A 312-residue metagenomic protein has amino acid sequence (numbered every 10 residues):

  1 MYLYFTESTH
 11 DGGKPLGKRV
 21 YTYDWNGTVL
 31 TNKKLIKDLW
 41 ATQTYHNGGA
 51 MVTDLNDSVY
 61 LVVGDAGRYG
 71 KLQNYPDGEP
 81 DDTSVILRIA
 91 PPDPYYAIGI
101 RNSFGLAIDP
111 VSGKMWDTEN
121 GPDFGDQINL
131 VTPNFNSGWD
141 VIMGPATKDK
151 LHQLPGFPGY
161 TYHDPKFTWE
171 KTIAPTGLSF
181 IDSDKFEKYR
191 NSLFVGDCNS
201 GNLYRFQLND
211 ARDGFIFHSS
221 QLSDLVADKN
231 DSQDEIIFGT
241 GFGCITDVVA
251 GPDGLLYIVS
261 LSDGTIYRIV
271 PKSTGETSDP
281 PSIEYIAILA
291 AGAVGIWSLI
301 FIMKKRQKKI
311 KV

Functional and structural regions predicted by a protein language model:
G12-G13, L256-S260: Short, exposed beta-strand-loop hairpins at the edges of beta-sheets in extracellular/periplasmic proteins
K14-T53: Asp-box/WD-like beta-propeller blade repeats and closely related beta-sheet repeat scaffolds
H46-G48, N56, I100-G105, P175 (+2 more regions): Conserved positions at the start
V52-N56, D109-V111, I181-S183, G251-D253: Structural WD40 beta-propeller signal
D65-I236, G243, L261, T265-K272: Beta-propeller domain segments
G275-A290: Juxtamembrane/start-of-transmembrane alpha-helix segments at the extracytoplasmic/lumenal side of membrane anchors
I296-V312: C-terminal membrane-anchoring or membrane-association module
